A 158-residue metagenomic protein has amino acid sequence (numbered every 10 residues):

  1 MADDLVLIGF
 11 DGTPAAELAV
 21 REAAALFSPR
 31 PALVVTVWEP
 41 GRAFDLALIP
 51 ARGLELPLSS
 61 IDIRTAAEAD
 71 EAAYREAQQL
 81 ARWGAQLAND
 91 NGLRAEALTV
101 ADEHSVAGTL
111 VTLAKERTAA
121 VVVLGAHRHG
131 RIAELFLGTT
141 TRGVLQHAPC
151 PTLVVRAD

Functional and structural regions predicted by a protein language model:
A2-D3, A107, V121-H147: Glycine-rich, Arg-bearing micro-motifs that act as flexible, cationic patches
A2-T65: Small/aliphatic-rich secondary-structure junction motif
A15, A69, A73-V122: Structural beta-alpha unit
A25, K115-E116, Q146: Solvent-exposed polar/charged
L26-P31, L93, P149-C150: Short glycine/proline-enriched coil/turn segments at helix->beta-strand junctions
L33-V35, E96-V100, L153: General small-molecule cofactor/ligand-binding pocket signal
I49-G53, A114-E116, T140-T141: Short, hinge-like loop/turn segments at secondary-structure boundaries
L145-D158: Short, flexible loop segments at boundaries between secondary-structure elements
